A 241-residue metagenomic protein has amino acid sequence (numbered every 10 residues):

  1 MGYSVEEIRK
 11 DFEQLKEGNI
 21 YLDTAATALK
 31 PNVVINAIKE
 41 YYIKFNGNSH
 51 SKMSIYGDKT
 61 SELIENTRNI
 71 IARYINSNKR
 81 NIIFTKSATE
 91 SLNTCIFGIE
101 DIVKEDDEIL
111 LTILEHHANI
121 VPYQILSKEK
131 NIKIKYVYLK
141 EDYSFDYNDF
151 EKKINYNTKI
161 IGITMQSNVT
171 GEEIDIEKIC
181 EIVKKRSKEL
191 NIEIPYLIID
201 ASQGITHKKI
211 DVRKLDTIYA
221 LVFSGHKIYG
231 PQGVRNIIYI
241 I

Functional and structural regions predicted by a protein language model:
M1-I241: Pyridoxal 5′-phosphate
